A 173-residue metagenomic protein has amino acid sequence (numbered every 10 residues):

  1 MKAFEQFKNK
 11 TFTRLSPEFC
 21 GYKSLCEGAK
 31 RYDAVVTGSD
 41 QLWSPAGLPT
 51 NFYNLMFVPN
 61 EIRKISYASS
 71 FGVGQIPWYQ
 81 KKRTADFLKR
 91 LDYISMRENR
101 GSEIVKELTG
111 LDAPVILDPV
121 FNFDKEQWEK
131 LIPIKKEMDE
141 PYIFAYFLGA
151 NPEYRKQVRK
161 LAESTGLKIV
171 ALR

Functional and structural regions predicted by a protein language model:
M1-D86: Aromatic- and Gly/Pro-rich donor/ligand-binding loops that form nucleotide- or phosphate-bearing donor binding pockets
R31, V58-E61, W128-Y142: Nucleotide-sugar donor-binding and catalytic loop/hinge architecture of NDP-sugar-dependent glycosyltransferases
V36, I65-Y67, S95, P114 (+1 more regions): Hydrophobic/aromatic beta-strand patches that form the interior of the parallel beta-sheet core in alpha/beta enzyme
L42, R100-G101: Alpha-helix capping/helix-boundary segments
A68-G72, V105, F147, Y154-R173: Catalytic donor nucleotide-activated moiety binding site of glycosyltransferases and closely related
V73-Y79, F121-K135: Acidic anion/phosphate-binding donor-loop and adjacent secondary structure in glycosyltransferase catalytic cores
L91-E98: A short beta-strand/loop micro-motif in the catalytic core of glycosyltransferases that engages the nucleotide-sugar
S102-V120: Helix-loop-beta element that forms the nucleotide-linked donor phosphate-binding surface in glycosyltransferases
